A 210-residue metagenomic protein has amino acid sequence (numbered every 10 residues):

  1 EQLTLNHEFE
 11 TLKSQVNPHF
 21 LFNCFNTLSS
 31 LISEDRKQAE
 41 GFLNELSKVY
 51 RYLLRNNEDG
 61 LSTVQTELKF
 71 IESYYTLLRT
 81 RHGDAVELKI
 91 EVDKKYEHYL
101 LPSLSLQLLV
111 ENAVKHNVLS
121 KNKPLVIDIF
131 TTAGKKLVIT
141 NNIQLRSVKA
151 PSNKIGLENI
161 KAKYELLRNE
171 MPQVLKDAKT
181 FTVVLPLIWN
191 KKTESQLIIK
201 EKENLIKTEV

Functional and structural regions predicted by a protein language model:
E1-P186: Two-component histidine phosphotransfer core
N190-V210: C-terminal end segment of the histidine kinase catalytic
